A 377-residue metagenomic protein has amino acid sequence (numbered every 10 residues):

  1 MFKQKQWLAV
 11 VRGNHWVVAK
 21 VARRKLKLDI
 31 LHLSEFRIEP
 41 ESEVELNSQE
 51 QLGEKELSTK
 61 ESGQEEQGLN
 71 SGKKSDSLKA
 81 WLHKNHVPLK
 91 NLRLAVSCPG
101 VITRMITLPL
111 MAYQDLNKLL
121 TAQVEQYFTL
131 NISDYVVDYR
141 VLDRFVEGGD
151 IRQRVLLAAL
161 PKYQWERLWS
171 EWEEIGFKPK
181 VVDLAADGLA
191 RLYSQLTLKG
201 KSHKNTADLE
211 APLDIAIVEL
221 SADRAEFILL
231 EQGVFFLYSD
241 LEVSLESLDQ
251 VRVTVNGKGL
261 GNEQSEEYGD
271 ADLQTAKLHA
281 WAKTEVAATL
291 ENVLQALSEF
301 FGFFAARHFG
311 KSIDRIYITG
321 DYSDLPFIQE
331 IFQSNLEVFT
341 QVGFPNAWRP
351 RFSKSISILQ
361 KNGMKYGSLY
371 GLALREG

Functional and structural regions predicted by a protein language model:
M1-G377: Hydrophobic/aromatic-enriched cytosolic interaction surfaces used to assemble or bind macromolecules
